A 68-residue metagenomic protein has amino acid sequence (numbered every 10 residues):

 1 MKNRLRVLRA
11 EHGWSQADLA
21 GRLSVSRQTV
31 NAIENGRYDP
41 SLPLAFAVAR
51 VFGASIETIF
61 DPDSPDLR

Functional and structural regions predicted by a protein language model:
N3-R22: Short basic helix-loop element that most often maps to the first helix and adjoining turn of HTH DNA-binding modules
L8, R22-L23, I33, P62: Residues in the recognition helix of alpha-helical DNA-binding motifs
D18, T29, T58: Residues in the helix-turn-helix
V25-Y38: Recognition helix of helix-turn-helix/homeodomain-like DNA-binding domains that insert into the DNA major groove
P43-T58: DNA major-groove recognition helix of helix-turn-helix/homeodomain DNA-binding modules
R50, F60-R68: Short, charged recognition helix plus adjacent turn of helix-turn-helix-like nucleic-acid-binding domains
